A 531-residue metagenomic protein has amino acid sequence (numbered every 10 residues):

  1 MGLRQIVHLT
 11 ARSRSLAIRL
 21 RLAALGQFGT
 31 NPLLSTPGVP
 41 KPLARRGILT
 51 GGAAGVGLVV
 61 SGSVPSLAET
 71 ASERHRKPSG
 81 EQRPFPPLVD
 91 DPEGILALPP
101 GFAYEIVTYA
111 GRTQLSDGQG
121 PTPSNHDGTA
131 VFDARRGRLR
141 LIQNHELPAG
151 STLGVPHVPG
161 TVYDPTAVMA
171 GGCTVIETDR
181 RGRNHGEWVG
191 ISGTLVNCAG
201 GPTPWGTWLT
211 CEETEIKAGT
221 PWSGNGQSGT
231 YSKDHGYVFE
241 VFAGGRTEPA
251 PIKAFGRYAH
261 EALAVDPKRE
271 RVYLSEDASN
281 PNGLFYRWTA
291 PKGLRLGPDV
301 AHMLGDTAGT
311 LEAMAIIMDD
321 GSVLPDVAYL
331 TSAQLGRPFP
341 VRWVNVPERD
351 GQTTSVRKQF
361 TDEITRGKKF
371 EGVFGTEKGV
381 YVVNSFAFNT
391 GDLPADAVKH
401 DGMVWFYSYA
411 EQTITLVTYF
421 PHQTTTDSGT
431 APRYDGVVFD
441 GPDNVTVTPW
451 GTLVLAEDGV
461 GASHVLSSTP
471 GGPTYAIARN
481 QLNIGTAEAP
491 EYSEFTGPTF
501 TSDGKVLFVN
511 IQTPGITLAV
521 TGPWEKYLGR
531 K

Functional and structural regions predicted by a protein language model:
M1-L43: N-terminal secretory signal peptides
Q27, S35-K41, R46-E69: N-terminal export signals
T122-V131, T194-W205, R257-R269, I364-E377 (+2 more regions): Beta-rich, blade/repeat-based domains predominating in secreted/periplasmic proteins but also intracellular
A170-D179, Y231-G244, R287-A290, H400-Y409 (+1 more regions): Beta-propeller blade signature
G321-T418: Beta-propeller domains
N384-F386, R433-G472: Loop/turn-rich, solvent-exposed surfaces of beta-rich toroidal or solenoidal domains
D427, P432-R433, P473-F500: Conserved blade-ending motifs and adjacent loop-strand segments that build the rim/top face of beta-propeller domains
T499-K531: Blade-level signature of beta-propeller repeat domains, shared across WD40, Kelch, NHL, RCC1 and BNR/Asp-box propellers
